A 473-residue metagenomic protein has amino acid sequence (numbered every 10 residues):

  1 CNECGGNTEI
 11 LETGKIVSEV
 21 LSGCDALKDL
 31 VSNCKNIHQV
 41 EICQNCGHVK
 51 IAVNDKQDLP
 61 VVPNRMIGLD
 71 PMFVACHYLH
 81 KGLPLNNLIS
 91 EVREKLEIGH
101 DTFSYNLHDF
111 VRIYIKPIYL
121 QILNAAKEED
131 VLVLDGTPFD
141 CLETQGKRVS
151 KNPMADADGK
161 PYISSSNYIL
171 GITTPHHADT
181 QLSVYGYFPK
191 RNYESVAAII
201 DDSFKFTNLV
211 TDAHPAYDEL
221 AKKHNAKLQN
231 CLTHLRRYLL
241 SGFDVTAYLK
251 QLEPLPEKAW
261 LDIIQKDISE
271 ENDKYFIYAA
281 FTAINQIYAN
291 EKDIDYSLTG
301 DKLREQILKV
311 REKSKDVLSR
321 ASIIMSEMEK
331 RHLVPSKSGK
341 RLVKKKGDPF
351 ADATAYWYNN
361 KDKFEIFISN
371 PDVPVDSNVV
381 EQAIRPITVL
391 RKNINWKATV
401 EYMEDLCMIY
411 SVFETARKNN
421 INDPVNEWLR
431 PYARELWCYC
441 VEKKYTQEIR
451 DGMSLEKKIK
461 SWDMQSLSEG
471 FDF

Functional and structural regions predicted by a protein language model:
C1: Contiguous, non-catalytic segments that form substrate-binding/exosite surfaces or channel walls
G5-C34: Short recognition patches in nucleic-acid-associated and regulatory proteins
N7-E9, K35-I42, H48-F473: Catalytic center-proximal scaffold of phosphoryl-transfer enzymes
